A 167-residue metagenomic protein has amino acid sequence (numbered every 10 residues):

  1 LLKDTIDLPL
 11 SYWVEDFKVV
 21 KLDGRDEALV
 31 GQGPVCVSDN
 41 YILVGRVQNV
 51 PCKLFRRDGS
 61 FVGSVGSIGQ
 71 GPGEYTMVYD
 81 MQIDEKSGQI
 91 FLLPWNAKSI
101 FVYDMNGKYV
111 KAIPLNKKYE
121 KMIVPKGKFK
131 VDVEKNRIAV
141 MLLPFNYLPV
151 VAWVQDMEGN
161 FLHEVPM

Functional and structural regions predicted by a protein language model:
L1-M167: Eukaryotic scaffold repeat domains enriched in small/polar residues
